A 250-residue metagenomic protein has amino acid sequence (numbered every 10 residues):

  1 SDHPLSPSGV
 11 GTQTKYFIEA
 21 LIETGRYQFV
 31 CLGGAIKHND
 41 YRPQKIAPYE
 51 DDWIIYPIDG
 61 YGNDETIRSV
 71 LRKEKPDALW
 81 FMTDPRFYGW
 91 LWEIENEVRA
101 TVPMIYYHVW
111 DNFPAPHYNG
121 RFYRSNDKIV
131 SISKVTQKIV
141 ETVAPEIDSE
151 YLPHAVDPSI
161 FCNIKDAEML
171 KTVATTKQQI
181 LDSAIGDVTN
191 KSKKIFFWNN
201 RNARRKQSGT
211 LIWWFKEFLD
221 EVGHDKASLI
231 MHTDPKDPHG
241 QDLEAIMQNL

Functional and structural regions predicted by a protein language model:
S1-D2, Y107, I132, L152 (+2 more regions): Short hydrophobic "strand-cap" motifs at the C-terminus of beta-strands
S1-K45, E74: N-terminal subdomain of nucleotide-sugar transferases
S6, R201-R205, L219-G223: Nucleotide-sugar-dependent glycosyltransferase donor-binding/catalytic pocket residues
A35, V135, A155: Carbohydrate-associated surface elements
Y41-K128, K134-K138: Extended catalytic core of nucleotide-activated donor transferases of GT-like folds
I54, E97, V222, M231-P235 (+1 more regions): Nucleotide-activated donor-binding/catalytic signature segment of Leloir-type glycosyltransferases, i.e., the conserved
L152-L170: Short beta-strand->alpha-helix junction loop in the catalytic core of nucleotide-activated group-transfer enzymes
D187-K206, I212-F215, L229-I230: Conserved donor-binding/catalytic core segment of Leloir-type glycosyltransferases
